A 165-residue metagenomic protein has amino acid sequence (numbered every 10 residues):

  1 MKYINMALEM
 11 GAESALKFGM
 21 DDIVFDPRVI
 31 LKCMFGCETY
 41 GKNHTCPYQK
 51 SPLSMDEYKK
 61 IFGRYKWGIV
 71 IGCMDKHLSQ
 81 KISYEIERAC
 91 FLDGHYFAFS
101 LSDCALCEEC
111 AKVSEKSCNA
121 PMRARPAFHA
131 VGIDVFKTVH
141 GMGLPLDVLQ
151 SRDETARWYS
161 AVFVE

Functional and structural regions predicted by a protein language model:
I4, E13-N43, P47-E165: Catalytic cores of enzyme domains
